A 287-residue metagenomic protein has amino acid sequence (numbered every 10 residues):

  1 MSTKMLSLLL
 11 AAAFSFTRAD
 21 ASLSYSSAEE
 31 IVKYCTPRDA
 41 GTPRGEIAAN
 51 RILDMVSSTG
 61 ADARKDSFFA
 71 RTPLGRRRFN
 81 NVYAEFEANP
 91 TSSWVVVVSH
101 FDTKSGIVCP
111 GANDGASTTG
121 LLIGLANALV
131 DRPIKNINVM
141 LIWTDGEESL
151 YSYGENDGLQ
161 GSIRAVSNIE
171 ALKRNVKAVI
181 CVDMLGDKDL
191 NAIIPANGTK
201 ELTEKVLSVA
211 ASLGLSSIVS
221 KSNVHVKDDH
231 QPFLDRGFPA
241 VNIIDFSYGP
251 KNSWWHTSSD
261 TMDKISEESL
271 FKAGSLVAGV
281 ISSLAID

Functional and structural regions predicted by a protein language model:
M5-F14: Sec-dependent N-terminal signal peptides
F16, D20-I47, T59, D102-T103 (+2 more regions): N-terminal capping segment at the start of a domain
L23-S26, E30, P43, I47-A63 (+9 more regions): Extracytoplasmic/secreted proteins, especially bacterial periplasmic and envelope-associated proteins
E29-E87: A non-catalytic alpha/beta surface segment that caps or lines the substrate-entry region of metallo-dependent hydrolase
P37-A40, S67, A178, D187-D287: Active-site-adjacent substrate-binding region of metalloamidase/peptidase-like peptide-processing proteins
K65, Y83, W94-V98, M140-W143 (+2 more regions): Structural recognition of the beta-strand scaffold that forms the well-ordered cores of secreted hydrolase catalytic
R78, S105-V209, L213-S217, S222-H225 (+1 more regions): Acidic/histidine-rich catalytic neighborhood of metal-dependent amide-processing enzymes
A88-W94: Proline/glycine-enriched tight loop/beta-turn segments at coil->beta junctions that connect or precede beta-strands
